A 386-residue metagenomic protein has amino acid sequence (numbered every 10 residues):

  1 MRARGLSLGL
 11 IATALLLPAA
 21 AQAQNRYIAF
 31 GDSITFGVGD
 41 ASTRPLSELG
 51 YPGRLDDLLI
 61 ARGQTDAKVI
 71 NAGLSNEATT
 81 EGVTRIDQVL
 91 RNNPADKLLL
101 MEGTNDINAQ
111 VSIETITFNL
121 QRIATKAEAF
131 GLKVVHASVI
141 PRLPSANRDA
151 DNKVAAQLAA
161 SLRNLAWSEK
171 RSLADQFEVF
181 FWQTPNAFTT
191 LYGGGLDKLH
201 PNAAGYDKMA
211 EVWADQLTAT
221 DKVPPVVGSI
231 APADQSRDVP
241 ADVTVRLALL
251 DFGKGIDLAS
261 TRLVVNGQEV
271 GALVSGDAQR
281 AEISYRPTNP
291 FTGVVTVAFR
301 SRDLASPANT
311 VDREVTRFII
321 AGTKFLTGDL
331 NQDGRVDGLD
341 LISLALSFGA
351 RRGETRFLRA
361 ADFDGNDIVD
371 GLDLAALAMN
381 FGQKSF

Functional and structural regions predicted by a protein language model:
Q22-A72, D87-P94: Serine-esterase "nucleophile elbow" of acetyl-processing enzymes
R26-G31, T35-F36, K68-G73, D96-E102 (+5 more regions): Structural recognition of the beta-strand scaffold that forms the well-ordered cores of secreted hydrolase catalytic
A29-F30, F36-D40, T65, T79-T117 (+1 more regions): Oxyanion-hole/transition-state-stabilizing segment in secreted/luminal serine hydrolases and related acyltransferases
M101-N105, A124-Q157: Active-site segments of SGNH/GDSL-like serine hydrolases that catalyze O-acetyl group transfer/hydrolysis on lipids
I140-P224: Catalytic His-Asp segment of secreted/periplasmic serine-dependent ester chemistry enzymes
L191, F318-F386: Cellulosome-associated attachment modules in secreted, modular CAZymes
A219-A259, E314-T327: N-terminal non-catalytic regions of secreted/periplasmic and cell-surface proteins
D242-L263, A278-F318: Extracytoplasmic/surface-exposed domains of secreted proteins that mediate cell-envelope carbohydrate/peptidoglycan
